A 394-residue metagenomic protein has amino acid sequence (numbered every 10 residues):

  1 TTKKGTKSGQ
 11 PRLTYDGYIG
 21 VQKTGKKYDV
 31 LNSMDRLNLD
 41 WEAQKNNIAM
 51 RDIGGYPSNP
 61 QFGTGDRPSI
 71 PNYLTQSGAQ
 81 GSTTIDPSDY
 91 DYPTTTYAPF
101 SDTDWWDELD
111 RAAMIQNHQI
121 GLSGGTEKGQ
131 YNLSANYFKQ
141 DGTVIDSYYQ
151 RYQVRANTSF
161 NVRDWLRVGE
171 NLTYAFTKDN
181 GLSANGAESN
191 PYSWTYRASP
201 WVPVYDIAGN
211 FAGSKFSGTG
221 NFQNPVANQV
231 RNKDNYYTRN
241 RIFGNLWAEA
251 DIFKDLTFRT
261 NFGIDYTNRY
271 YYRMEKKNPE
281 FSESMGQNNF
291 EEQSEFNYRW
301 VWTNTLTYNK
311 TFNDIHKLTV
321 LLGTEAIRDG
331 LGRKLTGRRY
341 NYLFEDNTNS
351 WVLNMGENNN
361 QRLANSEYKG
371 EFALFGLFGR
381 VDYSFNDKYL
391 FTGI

Functional and structural regions predicted by a protein language model:
T1-T14, I115-N117, Q130, N136-F138: A beta-strand signature from Gram-negative outer-membrane beta-barrel systems, especially the internal plug domain
S8-D102, A112, G142-Y149, Q153 (+2 more regions): Surface-exposed loop/interface segments of Gram-negative outer-membrane beta-barrel transport/assembly proteins
G17, A135-D141, F391-I394: Transmembrane beta-strand segments that form the barrel wall of outer-membrane beta-barrel proteins
E108-A112, L122-T126: Outer-membrane beta-barrel initiation region
I115, T126-E127, R163, D251-F253 (+2 more regions): Outer-membrane beta-barrel channels and translocator barrels
K128-Y131, W165-V168, D255-F258, H316 (+1 more regions): Repeated loop/turn-to-beta-strand initiation elements of outer-membrane beta-barrel proteins
N261, L374, F378-S384, F391: Exposed, low-structure sequence patches enriched in small/polar residues
